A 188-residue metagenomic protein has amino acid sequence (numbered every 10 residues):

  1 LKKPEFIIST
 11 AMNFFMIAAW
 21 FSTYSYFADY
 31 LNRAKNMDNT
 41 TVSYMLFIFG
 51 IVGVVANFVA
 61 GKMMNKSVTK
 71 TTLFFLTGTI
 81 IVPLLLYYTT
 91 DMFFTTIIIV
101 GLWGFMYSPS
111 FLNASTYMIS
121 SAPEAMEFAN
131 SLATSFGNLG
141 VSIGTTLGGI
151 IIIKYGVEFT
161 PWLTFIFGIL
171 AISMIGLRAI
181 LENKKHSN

Functional and structural regions predicted by a protein language model:
E5-F47, I51: Extracytoplasmic gate region of multi-pass secondary transporters
D29, F111-S121, T134: Intracellular helix-loop hinge segments at the cytoplasmic ends of transmembrane helices in 12-TM rocker-switch-type
M37-L46, M92, T96, M126-N130: Juxtamembrane helix-start elements in MFS-like secondary transporters
G50-F58, V141-S142: Residue-level signature of mid-helix packing/kink "hotspots" within the transmembrane helices of 12-pass Major
V55-V68, I152-I153: Helix-to-loop junctions at the C-terminal end of transmembrane segments in multipass secondary transporters
T69-A114: C-terminal transmembrane helical hairpin of 12-TM major facilitator-type secondary transporters
S120-F159, L163-T164: A late C-terminal transmembrane helix in Major Facilitator Superfamily
F165-N188: Multi-pass alpha-helical transporter architecture, strongest for 12-TM Major Facilitator/SLC carriers used
